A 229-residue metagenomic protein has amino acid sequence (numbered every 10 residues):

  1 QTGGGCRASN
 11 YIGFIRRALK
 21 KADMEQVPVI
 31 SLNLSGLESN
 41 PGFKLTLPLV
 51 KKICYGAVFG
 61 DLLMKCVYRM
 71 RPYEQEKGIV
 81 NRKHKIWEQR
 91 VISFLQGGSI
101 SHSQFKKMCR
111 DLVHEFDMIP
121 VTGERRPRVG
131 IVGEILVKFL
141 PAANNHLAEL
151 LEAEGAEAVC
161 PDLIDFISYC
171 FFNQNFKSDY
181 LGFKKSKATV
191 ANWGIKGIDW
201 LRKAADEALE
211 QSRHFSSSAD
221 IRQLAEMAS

Functional and structural regions predicted by a protein language model:
Q1-S229: An N-terminal assembly and electron-transfer interface module characteristic of large anaerobic redox and radical
